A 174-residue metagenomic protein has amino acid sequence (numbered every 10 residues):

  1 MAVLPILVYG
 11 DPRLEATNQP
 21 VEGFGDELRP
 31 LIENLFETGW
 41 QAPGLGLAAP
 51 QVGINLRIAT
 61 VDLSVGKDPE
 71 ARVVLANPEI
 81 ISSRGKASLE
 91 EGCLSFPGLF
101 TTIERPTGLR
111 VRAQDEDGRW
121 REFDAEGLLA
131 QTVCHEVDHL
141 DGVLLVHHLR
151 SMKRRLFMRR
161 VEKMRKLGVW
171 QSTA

Functional and structural regions predicted by a protein language model:
M1-C134, H139-A174: Active-site rim/adjacent substrate-binding subdomains
